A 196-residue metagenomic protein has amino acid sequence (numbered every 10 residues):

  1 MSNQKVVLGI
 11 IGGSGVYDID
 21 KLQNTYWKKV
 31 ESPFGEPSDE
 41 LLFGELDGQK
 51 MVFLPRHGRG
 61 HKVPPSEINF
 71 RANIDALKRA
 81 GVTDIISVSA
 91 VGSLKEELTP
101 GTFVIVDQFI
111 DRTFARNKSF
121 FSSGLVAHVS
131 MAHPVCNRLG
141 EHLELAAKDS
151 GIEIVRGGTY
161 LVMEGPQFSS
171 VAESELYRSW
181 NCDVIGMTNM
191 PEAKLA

Functional and structural regions predicted by a protein language model:
S2-A132: Metabolite-binding pocket within alpha/beta catalytic cores that recognizes anionic/polar moieties
E40-L41, N189-A196: Short glycine-rich, acidic/polar surface loops and turns
A76, L176, A193-L195: Hydrophobic/aromatic ligand-binding patch that stacks against planar heteroaromatic rings of cofactors or nucleotides
I85-I86, V184-M187: Short hydrophobic alpha-helical runs that function as membrane-insertion/retention elements
V126-Y160: Metal-dependent peptidase/peptidase-like ectodomains
A146-D183: Active-site/ligand-binding-proximal alpha/beta "capping" segment
